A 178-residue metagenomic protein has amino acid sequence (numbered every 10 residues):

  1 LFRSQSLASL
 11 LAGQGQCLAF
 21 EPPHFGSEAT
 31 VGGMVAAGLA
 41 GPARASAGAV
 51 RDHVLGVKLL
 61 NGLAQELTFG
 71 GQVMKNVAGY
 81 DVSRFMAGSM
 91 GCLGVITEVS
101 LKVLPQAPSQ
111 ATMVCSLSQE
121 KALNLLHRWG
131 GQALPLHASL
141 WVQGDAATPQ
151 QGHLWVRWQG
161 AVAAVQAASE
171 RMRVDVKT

Functional and structural regions predicted by a protein language model:
F2-T178: Noncatalytic alpha-helical scaffold of FAD-dependent oxidoreductases
